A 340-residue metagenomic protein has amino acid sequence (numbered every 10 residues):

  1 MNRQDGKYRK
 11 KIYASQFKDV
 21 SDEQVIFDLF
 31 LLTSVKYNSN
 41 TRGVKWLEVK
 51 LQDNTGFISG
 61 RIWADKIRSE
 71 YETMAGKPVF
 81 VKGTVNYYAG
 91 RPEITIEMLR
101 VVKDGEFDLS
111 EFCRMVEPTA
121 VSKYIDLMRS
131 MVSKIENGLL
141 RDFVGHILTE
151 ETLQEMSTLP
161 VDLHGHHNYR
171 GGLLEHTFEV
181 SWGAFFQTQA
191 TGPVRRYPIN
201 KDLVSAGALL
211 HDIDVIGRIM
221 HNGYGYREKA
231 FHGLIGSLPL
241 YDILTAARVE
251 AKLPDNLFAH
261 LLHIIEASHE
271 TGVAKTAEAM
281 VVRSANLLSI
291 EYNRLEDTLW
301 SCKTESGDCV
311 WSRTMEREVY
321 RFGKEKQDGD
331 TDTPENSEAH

Functional and structural regions predicted by a protein language model:
M1-F27, L31: OB-fold nucleic-acid-binding modules
F30, G76, V180, N286: Divalent metal-coordination and catalytic microenvironments
V35-K45, G56-F112: OB-fold single-stranded nucleic acid-binding module
E48-D53: Short, acidic/hydrophobic/Gly-rich beta-strand patch recurrent on exposed beta strands that often constitutes part
R91-P160: Extended, charge-rich, solvent-exposed interface segments
F143-F185: All-alpha helical catalytic cores of prenyl diphosphate-utilizing isoprenoid enzymes
H164-Y169, E175-H176, G183-T304: Divalent metal-dependent catalytic cores for phosphoryl transfer on phosphate-bearing substrates
K275-H340: Acidic, carboxylate-rich catalytic segments that either coordinate divalent cations
